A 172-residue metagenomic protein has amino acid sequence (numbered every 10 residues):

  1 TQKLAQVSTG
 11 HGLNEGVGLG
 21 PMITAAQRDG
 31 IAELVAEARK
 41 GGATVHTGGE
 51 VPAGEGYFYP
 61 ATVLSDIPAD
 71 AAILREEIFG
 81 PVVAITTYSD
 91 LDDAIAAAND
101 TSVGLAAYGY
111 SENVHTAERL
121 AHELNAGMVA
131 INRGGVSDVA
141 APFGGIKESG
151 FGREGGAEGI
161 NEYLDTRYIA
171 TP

Functional and structural regions predicted by a protein language model:
K3-T9, V51, F58-P172: Conserved C-terminal structural/oligomerization subdomain of aldehyde/semialdehyde dehydrogenase
N14-G20: Short linear capping/connector segments at secondary-structure termini
P21-M22, A107: Short cationic amphipathic helices and targeting signals
M22-A32: Short beta-strand to alpha-helix junction loop
G42-G49: Short secondary-structure junctions
